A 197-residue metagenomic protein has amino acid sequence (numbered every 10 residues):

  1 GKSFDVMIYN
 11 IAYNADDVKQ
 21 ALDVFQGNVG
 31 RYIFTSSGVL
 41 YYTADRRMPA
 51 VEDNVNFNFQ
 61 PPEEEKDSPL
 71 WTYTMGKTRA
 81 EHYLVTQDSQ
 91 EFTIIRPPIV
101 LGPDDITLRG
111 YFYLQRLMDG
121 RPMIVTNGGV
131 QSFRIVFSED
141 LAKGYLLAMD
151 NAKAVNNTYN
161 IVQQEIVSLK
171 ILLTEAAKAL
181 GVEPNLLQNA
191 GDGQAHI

Functional and structural regions predicted by a protein language model:
G1-S3: Short amphipathic alpha-helix with an adjacent loop that forms part of the alpha/beta core around
D5-N10, I33: N-terminal Rossmann-like NAD(P) cofactor-binding module of classical short-chain dehydrogenase/reductase
Q20-T78, T93: Conserved Rossmann-fold NAD(P)-dependent oxidoreductase catalytic core, especially the SDR/UDP-sugar
L40, V100, L141: Conserved sequence/active-site signature of Rossmann-fold short-chain dehydrogenase/reductase
A80-D104: Conserved beta-loop-beta element that borders a ligand/cofactor-binding pocket
T107-Y113, T126-M149, N156-N157, I171: Substrate-positioning beta->alpha
L114-T126, G181-L186: A short C-terminal helix-loop "cap" of Rossmann-like NAD(P)-dependent dehydrogenase/epimerase domains
L147-I197: Mid/C-terminal beta-alpha module of Rossmann-like enzyme folds, strongest in SDR-family dehydrogenases/epimerases
